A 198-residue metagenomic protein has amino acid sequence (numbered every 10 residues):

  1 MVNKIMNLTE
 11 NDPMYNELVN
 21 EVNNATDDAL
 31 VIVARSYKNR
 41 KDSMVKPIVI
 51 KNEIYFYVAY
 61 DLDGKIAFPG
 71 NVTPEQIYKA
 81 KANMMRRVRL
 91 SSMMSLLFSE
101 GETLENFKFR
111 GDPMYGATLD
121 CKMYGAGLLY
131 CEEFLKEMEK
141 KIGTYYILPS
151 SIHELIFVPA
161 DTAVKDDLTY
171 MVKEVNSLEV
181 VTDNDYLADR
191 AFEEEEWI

Functional and structural regions predicted by a protein language model:
M1-D112: Extended, low-hydrophobicity segments enriched in charged/polar residues
A82-I152: Long, positively charged binding patches that form subdomain-scale interaction surfaces for polyanionic ligands
D120-I198: C-terminal structured domains
